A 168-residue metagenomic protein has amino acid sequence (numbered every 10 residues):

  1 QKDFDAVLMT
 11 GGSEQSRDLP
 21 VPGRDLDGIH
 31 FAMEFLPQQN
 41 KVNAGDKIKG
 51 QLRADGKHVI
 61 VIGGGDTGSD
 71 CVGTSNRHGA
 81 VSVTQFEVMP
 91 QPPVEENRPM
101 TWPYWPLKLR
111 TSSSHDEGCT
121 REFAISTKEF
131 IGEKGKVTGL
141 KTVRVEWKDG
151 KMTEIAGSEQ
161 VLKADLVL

Functional and structural regions predicted by a protein language model:
Q1-R17, N40-K49, N76-L168: A Rossmann-like FAD-binding core segment of flavoenzymes
S16-H78: Glycine-rich dinucleotide-binding loop and its adjacent helix/turn
